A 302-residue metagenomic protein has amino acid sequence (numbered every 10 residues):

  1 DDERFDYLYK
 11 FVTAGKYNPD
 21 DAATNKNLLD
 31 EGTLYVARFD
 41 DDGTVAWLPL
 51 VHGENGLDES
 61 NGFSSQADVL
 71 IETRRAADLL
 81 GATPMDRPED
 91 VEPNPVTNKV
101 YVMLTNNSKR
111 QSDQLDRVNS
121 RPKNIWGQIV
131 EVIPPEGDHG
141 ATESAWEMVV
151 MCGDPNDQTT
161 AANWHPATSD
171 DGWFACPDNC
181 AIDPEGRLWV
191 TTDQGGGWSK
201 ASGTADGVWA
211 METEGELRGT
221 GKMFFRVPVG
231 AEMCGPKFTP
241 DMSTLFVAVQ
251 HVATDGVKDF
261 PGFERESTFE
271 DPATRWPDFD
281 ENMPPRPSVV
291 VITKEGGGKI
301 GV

Functional and structural regions predicted by a protein language model:
D1-V302: Sequence/structural signature of beta-propeller domains
